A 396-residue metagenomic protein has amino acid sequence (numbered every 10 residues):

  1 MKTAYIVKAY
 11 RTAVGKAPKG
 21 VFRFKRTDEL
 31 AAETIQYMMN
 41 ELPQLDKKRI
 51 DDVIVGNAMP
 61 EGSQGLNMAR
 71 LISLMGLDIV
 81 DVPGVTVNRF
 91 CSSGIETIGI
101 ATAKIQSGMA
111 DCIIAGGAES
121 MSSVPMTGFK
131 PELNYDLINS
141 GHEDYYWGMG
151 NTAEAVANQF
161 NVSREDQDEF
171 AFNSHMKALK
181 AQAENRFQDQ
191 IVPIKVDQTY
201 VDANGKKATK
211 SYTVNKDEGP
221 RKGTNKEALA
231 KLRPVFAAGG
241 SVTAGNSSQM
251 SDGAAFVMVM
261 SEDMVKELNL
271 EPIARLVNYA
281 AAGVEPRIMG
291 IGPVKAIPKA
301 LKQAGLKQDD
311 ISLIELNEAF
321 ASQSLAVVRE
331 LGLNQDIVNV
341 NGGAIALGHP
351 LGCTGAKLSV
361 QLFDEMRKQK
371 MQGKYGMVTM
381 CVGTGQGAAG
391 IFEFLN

Functional and structural regions predicted by a protein language model:
M1-T27, N225-I291, K295, K302 (+3 more regions): Condensing-enzyme catalytic core mediating Claisen C-C bond formation in acyl metabolism
R11-T12, F24, D28-E33, Q44 (+3 more regions): N-terminal extracellular/periplasmic Venus flytrap/periplasmic-binding protein-like
R23-I113, A118-Y135, I191-V214, R287-I288 (+1 more regions): Conserved beta-ketoacyl condensing-enzyme motif
K25, N57-D111, E132, D144-N151 (+3 more regions): Conserved catalytic cysteine-centered active-site region of acyl-thioester-dependent Claisen-condensing enzymes
T27-P43, M68-I72, T97, M149-V156 (+5 more regions): Short, well-ordered amphipathic alpha-helical segments that serve as non-catalytic structural scaffolds within diverse
N88-A118, A157-R186, F256-D263, V328 (+2 more regions): Active-site-proximal alpha-helical scaffold in enzymes
T152, F187-Q190, V277-A346: Active-site pocket-lining segment
